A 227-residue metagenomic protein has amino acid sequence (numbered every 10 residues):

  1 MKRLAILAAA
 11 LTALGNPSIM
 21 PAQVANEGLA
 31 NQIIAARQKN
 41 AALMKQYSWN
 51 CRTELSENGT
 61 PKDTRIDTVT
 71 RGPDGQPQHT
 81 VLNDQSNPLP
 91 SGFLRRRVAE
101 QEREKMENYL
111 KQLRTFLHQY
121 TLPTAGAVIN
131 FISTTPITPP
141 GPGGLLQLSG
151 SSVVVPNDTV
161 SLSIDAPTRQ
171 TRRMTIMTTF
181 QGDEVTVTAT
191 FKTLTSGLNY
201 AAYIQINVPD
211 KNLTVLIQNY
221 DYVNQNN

Functional and structural regions predicted by a protein language model:
L4-A13: Sec-dependent N-terminal signal peptides
A13-M20: C-terminal segment of classical bacterial N-terminal signal peptides
A22-T159, Q170-T171, F180-V185, L213-N227: Structured extracytoplasmic
A166, V187-S196, Y220-Y222: Extended lipid/amphipathic-ligand handling interfaces
M174, A202-I204: Beta-strand-dense domains in secreted/periplasmic systems and polymorphic toxin scaffolds
N199: Short, positively biased Gly/Pro-containing turn/loop motifs at secondary-structure boundaries
I204-N212: Short, exposed beta-strand-loop hairpins at the edges of beta-sheets in extracellular/periplasmic proteins
